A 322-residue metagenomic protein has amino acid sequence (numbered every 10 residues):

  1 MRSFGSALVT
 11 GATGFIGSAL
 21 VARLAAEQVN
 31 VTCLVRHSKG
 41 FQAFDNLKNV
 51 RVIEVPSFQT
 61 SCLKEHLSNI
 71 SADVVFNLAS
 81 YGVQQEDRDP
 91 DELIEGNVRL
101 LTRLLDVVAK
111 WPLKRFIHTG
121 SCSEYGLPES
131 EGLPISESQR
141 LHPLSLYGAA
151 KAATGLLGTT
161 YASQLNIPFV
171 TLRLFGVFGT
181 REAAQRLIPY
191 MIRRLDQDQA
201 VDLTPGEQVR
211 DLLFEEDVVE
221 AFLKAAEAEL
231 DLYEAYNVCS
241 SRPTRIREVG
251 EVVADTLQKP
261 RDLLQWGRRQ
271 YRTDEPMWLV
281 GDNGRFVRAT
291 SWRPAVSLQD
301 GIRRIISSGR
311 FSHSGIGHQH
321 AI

Functional and structural regions predicted by a protein language model:
A7-E27: N-terminal Rossmann NAD(P)H-binding glycine-rich loop of SDR-like oxidoreductase domains
T10, L34, V75-Y81, F116-C122 (+1 more regions): SDR active-site strand-loop-helix element
V29-K39: Conserved glycine-rich Rossmann-like NAD(P)H-binding loop of the short-chain dehydrogenase/reductase
V55-G96: NAD(P)H-binding glycine-rich loop region in Rossmannoid oxidoreductase-like domains and their noncatalytic homologs
N77, T102-L146: Conserved Rossmann-fold NAD(P)-dependent oxidoreductase catalytic core, especially the SDR/UDP-sugar
P128-S130, L156-R210, E215-K224, E251-L257: NAD(P)-dependent short-chain dehydrogenase/reductase
L146, A150-A153: Active-site helix of classical SDR
L195, Q199-I322: C-terminal substrate-binding subdomain of Rossmann-fold SDR/epimerase-dehydratase oxidoreductases
